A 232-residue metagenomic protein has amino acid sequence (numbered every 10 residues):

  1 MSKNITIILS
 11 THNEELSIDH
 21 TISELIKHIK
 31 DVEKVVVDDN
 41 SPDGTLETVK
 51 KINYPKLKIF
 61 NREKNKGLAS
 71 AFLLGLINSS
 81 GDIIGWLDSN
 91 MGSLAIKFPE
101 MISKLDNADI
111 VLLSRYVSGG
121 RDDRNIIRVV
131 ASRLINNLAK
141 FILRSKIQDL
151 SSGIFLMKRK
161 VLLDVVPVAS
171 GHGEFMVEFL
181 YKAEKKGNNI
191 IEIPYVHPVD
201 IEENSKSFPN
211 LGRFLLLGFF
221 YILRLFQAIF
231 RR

Functional and structural regions predicted by a protein language model:
M1-I5, S10, L16, H20 (+2 more regions): Hydrophobic helical membrane-anchoring modules
T11, V37-D39, R62: Conserved sequence signature across two-component system core domains
L16-H20, D43-K51: Acidic helix N-cap motif at the loop->helix transition within catalytic regions of sugar-transfer enzymes
S23-D31: Short, acidic, metal-binding catalytic loop of nucleotide-sugar glycosyltransferases
V32-V35, L46-N78: Conserved donor nucleotide-binding strand/loop of the catalytic core
D38-E47, M91: A conserved acidic beta->alpha catalytic loop
R62-N78, I83, I96-G173, V199-F219: Acceptor/aglycone-binding surface of glycosyltransferases and processive sugar-polymer synthases
